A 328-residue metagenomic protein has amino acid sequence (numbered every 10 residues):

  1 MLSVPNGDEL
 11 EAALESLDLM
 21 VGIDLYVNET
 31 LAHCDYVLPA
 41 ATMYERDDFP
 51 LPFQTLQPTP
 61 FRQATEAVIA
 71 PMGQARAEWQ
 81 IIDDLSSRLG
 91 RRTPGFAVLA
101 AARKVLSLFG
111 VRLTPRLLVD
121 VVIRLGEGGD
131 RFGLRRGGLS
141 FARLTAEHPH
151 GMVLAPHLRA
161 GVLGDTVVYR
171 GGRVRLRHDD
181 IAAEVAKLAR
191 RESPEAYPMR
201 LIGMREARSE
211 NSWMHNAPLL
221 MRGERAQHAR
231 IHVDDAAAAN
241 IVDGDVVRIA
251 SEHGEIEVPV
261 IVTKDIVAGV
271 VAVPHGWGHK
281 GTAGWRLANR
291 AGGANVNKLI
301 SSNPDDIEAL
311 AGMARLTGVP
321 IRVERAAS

Functional and structural regions predicted by a protein language model:
M1-A32, Y36: Glycine-rich phosphate-binding loop of nucleotide-binding enzymes
S3, D24, T55, A67-A75: Hydrophobic alpha-helical scaffolding
S3-P5, L31, D47-F49, R177-H178 (+4 more regions): Short helix/loop capping segments that flank catalytic or ligand/cofactor-binding pockets
D8-L14, Y36-V37, R191-S193, N216-L220 (+2 more regions): Short, solvent-exposed amphipathic alpha-helical segments in soluble enzyme and RNA/protein-processing domains
N28-A64: Flexible glycine/proline-rich, aromatic-decorated loop/lid segments
E66-R136, S212-R230, D234-S328: Long, contiguous, secondary-structure-rich segments that constitute the structural scaffold of globular domains
L106-L219: Long, low-complexity segments enriched in small/aliphatic residues
